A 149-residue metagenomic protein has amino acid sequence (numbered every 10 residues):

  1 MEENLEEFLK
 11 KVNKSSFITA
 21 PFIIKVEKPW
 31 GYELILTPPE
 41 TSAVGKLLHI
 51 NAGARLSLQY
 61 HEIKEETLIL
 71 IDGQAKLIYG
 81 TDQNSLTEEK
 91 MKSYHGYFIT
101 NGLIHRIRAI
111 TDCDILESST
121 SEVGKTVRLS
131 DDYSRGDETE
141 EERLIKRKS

Functional and structural regions predicted by a protein language model:
M1-V44, S57, T87-E89, D132-S149: A short, N-terminal "cap"/entry segment at the start of jelly-roll beta-barrel domains of the cupin/DSBH fold
H49: Short proline/glycine- and basic residue-enriched helix-capping loop/turn segments at helix->loop/beta transitions
A52, E62-T81: Glycine- and acidic-residue-biased ligand/ion/polar-headgroup-sensing regions
L56, L68-L70, T87-K90, E117 (+1 more regions): A short, polar/proline- and glycine-enriched secondary-structure boundary/capping micro-motif
S57-Q59, L68, L77-I78, Y97-I99 (+2 more regions): Short beta-strand His + acidic residue motifs that chelate non-heme Fe in jelly-roll/DSBH and cupin folds
K64, K76, Q83-S85, D114 (+1 more regions): Short, surface-exposed beta-strand-loop junctions and turns on beta-sheet-rich folds
T81-G102: Short acidic-glycine-tyrosine-enriched beta hairpin
R108-S149: Double-stranded beta-helix
